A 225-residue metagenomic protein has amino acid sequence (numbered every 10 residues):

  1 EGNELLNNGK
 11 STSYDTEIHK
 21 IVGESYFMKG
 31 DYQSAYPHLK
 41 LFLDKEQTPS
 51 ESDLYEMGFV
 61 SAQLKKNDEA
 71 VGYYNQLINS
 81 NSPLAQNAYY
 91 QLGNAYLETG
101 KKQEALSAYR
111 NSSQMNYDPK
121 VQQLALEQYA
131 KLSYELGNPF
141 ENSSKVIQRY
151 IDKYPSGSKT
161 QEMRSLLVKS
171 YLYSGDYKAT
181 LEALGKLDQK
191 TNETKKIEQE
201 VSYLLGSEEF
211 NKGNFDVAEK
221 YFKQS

Functional and structural regions predicted by a protein language model:
E1-S225: Acidic, polar-rich low-complexity tracts and alpha-helical solenoid repeat scaffolds
